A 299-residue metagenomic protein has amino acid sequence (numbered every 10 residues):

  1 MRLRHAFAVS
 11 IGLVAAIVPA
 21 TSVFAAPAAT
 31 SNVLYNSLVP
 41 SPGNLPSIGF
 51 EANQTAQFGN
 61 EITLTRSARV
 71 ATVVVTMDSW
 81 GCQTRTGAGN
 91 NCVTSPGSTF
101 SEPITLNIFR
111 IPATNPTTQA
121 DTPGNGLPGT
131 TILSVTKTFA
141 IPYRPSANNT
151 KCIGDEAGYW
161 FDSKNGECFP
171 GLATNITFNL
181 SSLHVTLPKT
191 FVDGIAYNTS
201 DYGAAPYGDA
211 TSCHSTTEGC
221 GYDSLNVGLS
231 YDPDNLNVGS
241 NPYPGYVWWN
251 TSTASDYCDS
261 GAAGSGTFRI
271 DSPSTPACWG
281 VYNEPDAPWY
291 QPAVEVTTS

Functional and structural regions predicted by a protein language model:
M1-P27: Sec-dependent, cleavable N-terminal signal peptides
S22-A52, T297-S299: Boundary/junction segments of secreted and surface-exposed precursor proteins
A52-R66, T174-T177: Short beta-strands within extracellular/lumenal beta-sheet-rich domains
T55, S95-V238: Aromatic- and Gly/Pro-enriched, solvent-exposed loop/edge beta-strand patches characteristic of beta-rich domains
T65-V74, P188-K189: Extended extracellular/luminal ectodomain segments enriched in beta-structured repeat modules
V74-G97: Short amphipathic, basic-aromatic surface patches that mediate peripheral association with negatively charged
V185-V192, A196-S299: Short, surface-exposed beta-strand/loop patches at domain edges that form aromatic-rich interfacial subsites
